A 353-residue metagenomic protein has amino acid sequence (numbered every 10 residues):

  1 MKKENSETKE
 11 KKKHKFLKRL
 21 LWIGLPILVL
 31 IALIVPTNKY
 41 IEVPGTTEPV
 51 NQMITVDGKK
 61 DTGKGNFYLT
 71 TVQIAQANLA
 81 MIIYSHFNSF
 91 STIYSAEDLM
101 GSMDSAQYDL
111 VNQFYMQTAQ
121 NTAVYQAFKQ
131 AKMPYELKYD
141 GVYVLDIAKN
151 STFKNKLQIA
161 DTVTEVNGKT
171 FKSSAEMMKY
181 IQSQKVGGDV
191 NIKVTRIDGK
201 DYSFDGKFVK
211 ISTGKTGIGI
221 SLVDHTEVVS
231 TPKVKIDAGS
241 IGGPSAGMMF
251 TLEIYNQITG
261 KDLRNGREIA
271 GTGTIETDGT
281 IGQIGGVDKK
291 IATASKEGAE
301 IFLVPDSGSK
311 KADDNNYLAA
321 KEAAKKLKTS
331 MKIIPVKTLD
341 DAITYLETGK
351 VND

Functional and structural regions predicted by a protein language model:
M1-F16: N-terminal Lys/Arg-rich, disordered targeting/topogenic segments
K18-P36: Hydrophobic membrane-insertion alpha-helices, especially the h-region of bacterial N-terminal signal peptides
D98, S105-T118, I147-N150, T164-N167 (+3 more regions): Second-shell loop/turn segments in exported
K129-I159: PDZ/PDZ-like groove recognition
A131, M178-L222, A323-D341, Y345-T348: PDZ-domain C-terminal substructure recognizer with occasional recognition of PDZ-binding tails
F153-M177, A294-S307: Conserved PDZ fold ligand-binding element
R196-E253, N352-D353: C-terminal, low-ordered peptide segments at domain boundaries
D278-K310: Glycine- and Gly-Pro-enriched alpha-helical subdomains that act as flexible, kink-prone "lid/hinge" or packing modules
